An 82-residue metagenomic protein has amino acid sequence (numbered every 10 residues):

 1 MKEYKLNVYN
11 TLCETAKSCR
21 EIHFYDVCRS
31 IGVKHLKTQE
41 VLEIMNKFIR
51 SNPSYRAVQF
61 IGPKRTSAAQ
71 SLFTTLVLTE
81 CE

Functional and structural regions predicted by a protein language model:
M1-Y9, C13-A16, R20-E82: Nucleic acid-binding interface residues in structured DNA/RNA-binding domains, emphasizing the DNA-engaging scaffolds
